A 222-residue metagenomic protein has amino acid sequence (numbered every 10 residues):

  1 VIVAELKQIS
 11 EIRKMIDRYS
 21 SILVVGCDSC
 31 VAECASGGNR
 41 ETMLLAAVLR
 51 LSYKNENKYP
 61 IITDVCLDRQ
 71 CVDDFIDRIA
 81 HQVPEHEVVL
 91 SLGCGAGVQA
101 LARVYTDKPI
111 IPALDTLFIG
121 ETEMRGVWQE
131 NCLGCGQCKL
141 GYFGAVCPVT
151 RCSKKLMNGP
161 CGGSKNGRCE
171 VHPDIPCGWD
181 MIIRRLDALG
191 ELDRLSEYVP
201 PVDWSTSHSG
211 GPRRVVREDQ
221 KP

Functional and structural regions predicted by a protein language model:
V1-C66, D77-V89, R103-Y142, V146-P222: Iron-sulfur (Fe-S) cluster-binding modules
R69-Q70: Membrane-embedded and interfacial regions of multi-pass energy-transducing membrane proteins
S91-G95: N-terminal glycine-rich "phosphate-gripper" loop used for MgATP/nucleotide binding and carboxylate activation
G97-A100: Short, well-ordered alpha-helical microsegments
